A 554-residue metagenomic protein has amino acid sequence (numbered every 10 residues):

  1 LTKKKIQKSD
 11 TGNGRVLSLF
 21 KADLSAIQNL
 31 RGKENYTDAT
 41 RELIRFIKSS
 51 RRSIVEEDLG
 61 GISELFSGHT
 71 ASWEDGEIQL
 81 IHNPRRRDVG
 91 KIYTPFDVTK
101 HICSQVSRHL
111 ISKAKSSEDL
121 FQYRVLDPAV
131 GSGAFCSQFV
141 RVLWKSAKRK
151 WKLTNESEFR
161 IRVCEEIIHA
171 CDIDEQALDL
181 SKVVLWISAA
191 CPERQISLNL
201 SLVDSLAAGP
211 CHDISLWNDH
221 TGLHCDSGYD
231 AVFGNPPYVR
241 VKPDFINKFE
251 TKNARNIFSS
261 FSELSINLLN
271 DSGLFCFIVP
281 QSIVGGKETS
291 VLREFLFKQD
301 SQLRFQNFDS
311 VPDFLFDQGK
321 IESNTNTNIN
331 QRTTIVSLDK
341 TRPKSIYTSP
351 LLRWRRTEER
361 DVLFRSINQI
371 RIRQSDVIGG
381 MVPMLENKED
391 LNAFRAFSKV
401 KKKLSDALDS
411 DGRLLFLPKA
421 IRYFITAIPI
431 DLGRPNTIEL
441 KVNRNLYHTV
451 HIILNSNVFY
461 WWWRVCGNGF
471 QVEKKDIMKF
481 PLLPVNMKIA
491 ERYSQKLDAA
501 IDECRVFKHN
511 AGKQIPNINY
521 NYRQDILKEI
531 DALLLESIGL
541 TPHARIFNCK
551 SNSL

Functional and structural regions predicted by a protein language model:
K3-R162, C171-I173, A177, D204 (+9 more regions): Class I S-adenosyl-L-methionine
L24, Y93-V98, C136-S137, W144 (+6 more regions): Signature of N6-adenine DNA methyltransferases within the class I
S67, E175, V239, S282 (+5 more regions): Short, glycine-/Ser/Thr-/acidic-enriched flexible segments
V130, R365-K402, N486-L554: Non-catalytic DNA-recognition/assembly elements of restriction-modification systems
I167-H169: Short beta-strand element of Class I
I335-D339, K441, P481: Short, well-ordered beta-strand micro-motif
A396-Y447, S456-V458: Polyanion-binding interface signature
I438-K479, N486-E503: Basic, amphipathic alpha-helical recognition segments used for DNA target recognition
